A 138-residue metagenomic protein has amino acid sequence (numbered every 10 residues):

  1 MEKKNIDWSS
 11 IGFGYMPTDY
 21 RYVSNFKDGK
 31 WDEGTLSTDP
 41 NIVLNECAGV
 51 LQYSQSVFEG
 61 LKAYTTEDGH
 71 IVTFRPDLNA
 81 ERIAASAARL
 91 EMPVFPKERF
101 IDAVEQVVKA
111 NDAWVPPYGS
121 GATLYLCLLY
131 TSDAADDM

Functional and structural regions predicted by a protein language model:
M1-L36: Short, Gly/Pro- and small/polar-rich lid/capping loops
F13-P17, I42-L44, V50, P116-S120: Solvent-exposed alpha-helices and their adjacent loops that cap or buttress functional pockets in soluble metabolic
N25-D32, Y64-G69, P76: Short acidic-glycine loop/turn motifs at beta-strand connectors
D32-E46: Short, hydrophobic/aliphatic alpha-helical segments
C47-E59: Conserved phosphate/anionic-ligand binding catalytic regions in large, soluble enzymes, centered on
G60-Y64, I71-R89: Residues forming anionic-ligand binding surfaces in small-molecule and nucleic-acid pockets of primarily soluble enzymes
S86-L129: Extended, highly charged
Y130-M138: Single conserved hydrophobic/aromatic residue that forms the stacking wall/gate of nucleotide- or nucleobase-binding
